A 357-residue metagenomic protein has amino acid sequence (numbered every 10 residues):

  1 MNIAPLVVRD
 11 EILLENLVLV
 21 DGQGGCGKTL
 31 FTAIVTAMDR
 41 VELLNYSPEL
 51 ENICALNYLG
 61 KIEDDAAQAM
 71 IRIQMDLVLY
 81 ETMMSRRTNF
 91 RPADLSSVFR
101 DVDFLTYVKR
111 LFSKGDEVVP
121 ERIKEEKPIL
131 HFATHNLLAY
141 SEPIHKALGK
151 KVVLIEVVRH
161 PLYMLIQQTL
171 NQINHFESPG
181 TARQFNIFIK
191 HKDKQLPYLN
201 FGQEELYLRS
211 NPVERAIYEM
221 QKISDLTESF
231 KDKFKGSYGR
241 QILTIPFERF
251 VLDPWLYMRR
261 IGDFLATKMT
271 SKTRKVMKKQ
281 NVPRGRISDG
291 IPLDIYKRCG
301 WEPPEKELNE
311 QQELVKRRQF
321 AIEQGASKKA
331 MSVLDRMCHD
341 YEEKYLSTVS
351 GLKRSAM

Functional and structural regions predicted by a protein language model:
M1-V18, L196-V213, I217, Q221-S224 (+2 more regions): PAPS-dependent sulfotransferases, especially Golgi type II membrane carbohydrate sulfotransferases
G22-Q23: P-loop (Walker A) phosphate-binding loop of NTP-binding proteins
K28-V41: A conserved segment at the C-terminal end of the G1
L30, Y140-A147: A short acidic, amphipathic alpha-helical/loop segment
Y46-F132, H191-E205: PAPS-dependent sulfation machinery
A133-H135, L148-L170: Conserved phosphate-donor/acceptor-positioning beta-strand/loop module used by diverse small-molecule
T134-A139, P283-G285: Short beta->alpha connector loops
H175-L199: Long, charge-dense
